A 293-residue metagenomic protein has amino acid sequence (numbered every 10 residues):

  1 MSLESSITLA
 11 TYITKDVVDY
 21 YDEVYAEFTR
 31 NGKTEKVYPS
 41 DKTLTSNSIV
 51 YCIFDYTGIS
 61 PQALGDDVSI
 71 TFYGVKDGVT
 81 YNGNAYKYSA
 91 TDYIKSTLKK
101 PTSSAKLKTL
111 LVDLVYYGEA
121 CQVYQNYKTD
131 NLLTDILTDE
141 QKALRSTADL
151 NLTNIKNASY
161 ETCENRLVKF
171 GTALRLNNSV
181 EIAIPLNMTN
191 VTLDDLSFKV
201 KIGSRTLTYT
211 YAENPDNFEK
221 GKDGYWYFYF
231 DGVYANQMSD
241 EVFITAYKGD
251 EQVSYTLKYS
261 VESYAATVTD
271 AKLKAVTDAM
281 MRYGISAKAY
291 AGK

Functional and structural regions predicted by a protein language model:
M1-K293: Short, surface-exposed linear motifs at loops/turns and structural transition points
